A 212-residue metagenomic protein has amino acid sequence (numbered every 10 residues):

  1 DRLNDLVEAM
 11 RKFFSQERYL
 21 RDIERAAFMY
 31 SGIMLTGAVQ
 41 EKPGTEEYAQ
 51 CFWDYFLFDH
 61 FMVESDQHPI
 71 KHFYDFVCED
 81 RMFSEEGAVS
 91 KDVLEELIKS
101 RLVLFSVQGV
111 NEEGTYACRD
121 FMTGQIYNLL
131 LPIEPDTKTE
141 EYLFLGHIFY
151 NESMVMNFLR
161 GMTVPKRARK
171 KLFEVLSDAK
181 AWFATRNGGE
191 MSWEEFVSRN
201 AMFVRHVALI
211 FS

Functional and structural regions predicted by a protein language model:
D1-L104, G109-N111, D136-T137, H147-S212: Mixed-charge, low-complexity intrinsically disordered regions
E112-E113, T123: Short strand-connecting beta-turns/loops that link adjacent beta-strands
G114-C118: Short aromatic-glycine-enriched beta-strand elements
R119-F121, P132, L159: Surface loops and adjacent helix of pleckstrin homology
T123-T137: Beta-strand/loop nucleic-acid-binding surfaces
